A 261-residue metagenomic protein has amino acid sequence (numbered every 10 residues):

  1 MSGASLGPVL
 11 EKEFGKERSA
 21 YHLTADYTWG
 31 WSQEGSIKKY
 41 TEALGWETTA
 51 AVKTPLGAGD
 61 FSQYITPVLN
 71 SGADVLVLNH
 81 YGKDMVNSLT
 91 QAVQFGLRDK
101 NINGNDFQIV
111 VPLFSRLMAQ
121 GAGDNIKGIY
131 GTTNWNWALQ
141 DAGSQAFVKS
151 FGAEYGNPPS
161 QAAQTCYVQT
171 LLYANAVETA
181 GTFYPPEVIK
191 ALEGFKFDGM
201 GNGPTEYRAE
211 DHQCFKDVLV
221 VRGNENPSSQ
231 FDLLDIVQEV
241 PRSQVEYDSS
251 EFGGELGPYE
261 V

Functional and structural regions predicted by a protein language model:
M1-F95, W137-A146: Extracellular/periplasmic Venus flytrap/periplasmic-binding protein
R18-L23, D99-N101, P158-Q164, P185-E187 (+1 more regions): Surface-exposed patches in mature extracellular/periplasmic domains of secreted proteins
L56-G57, R98-D124, I189-F197: Venus flytrap/periplasmic-binding-protein-like
L78-V86, V110-A119, T165-Y167: Ligand-binding clamshell of periplasmic/extracellular solute-binding protein-like
G82, W137-F195: Extracellular/periplasmic ligand-binding modules, especially the Venus flytrap/periplasmic-binding
D124-N134: Rossmann-fold dehydrogenase core element
K127, K196-V261: Solvent-exposed, acidic/polar segments of extracytosolic/periplasmic ligand-binding ectodomains
